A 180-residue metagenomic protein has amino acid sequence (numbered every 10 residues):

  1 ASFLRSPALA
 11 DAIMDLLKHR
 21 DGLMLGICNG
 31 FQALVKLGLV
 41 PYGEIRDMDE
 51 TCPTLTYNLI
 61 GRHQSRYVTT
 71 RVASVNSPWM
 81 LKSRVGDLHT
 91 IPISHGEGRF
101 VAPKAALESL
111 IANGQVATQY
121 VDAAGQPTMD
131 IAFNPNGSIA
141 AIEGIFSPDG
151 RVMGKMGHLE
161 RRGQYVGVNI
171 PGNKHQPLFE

Functional and structural regions predicted by a protein language model:
A1-P78: Cysteine-nucleophile active-site neighborhood
V72-E180: C-terminal and late-domain segments of enzyme folds
